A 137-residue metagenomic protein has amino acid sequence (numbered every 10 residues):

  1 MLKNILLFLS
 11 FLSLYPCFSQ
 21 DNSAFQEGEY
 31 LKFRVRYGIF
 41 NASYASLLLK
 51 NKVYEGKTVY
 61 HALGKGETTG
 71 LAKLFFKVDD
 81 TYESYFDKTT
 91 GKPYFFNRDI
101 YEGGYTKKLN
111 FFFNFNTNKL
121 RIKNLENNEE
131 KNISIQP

Functional and structural regions predicted by a protein language model:
N4-L14: Sec-dependent N-terminal signal peptides
F18-E83, F96-T106: N-terminal cleavable signal peptides for secretion/export
Q26-G28, T106-P137: Solvent-exposed helix/loop surface patches that form functional interfaces
G38, T89-T90: Residue-level recognition of short loop/turn positions
K50-Y54, Y85-T89, N114-N116: Short beta-strand micro-motifs enriched in acidic
T58-Y60, G91-P93, N118-R121: Hydrophobic residues embedded in beta-strands of well-ordered beta-sheets
K65-E67, T89, D99-Y101, N116 (+1 more regions): Beta-hairpin (beta-strand-turn-beta-strand) motif
